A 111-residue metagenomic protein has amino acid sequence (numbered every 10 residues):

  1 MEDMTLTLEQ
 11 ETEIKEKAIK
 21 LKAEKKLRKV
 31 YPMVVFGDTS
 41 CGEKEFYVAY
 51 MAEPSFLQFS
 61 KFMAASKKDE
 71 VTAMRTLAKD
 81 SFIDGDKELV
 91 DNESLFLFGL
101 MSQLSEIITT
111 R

Functional and structural regions predicted by a protein language model:
M1-E53: Short, charged/polar N-terminal "headpieces" of proteins
C41-R111: Short, surface-exposed, charged amphipathic helix/loop patches that serve as local interaction elements
